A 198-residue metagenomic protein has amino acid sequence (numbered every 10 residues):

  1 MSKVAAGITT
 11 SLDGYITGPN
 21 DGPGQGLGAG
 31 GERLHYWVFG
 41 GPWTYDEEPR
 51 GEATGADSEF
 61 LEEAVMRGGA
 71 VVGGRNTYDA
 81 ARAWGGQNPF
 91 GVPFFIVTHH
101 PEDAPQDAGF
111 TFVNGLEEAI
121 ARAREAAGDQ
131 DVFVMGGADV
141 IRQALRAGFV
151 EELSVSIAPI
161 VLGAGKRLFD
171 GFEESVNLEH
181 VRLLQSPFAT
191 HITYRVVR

Functional and structural regions predicted by a protein language model:
M1-R198: Enzymes that bind and transform nitrogen-containing heteroaromatic metabolites
